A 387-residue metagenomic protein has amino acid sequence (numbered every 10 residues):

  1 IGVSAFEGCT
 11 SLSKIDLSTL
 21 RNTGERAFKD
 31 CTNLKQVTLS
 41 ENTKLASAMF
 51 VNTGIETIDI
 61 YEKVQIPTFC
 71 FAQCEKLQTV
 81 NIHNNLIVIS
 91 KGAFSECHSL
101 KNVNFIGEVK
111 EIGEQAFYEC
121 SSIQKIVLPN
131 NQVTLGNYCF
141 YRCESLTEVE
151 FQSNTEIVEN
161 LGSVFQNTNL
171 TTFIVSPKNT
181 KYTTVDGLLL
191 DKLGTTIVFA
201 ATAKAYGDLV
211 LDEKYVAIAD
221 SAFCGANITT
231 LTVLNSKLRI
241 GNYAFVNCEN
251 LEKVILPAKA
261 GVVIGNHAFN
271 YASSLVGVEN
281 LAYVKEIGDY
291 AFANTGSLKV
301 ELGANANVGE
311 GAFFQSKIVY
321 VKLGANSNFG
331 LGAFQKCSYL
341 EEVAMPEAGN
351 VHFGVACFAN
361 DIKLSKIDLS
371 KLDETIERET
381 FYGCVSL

Functional and structural regions predicted by a protein language model:
G2-E7, G24-A27, S47-M49, T68-C70 (+13 more regions): Consensus positions within tandem repeat domains that build extended binding/scaffold surfaces
C9-N22, T32-K44, T53-Q65, E75-V88 (+14 more regions): Structural signature of tandem-repeat unit edges
